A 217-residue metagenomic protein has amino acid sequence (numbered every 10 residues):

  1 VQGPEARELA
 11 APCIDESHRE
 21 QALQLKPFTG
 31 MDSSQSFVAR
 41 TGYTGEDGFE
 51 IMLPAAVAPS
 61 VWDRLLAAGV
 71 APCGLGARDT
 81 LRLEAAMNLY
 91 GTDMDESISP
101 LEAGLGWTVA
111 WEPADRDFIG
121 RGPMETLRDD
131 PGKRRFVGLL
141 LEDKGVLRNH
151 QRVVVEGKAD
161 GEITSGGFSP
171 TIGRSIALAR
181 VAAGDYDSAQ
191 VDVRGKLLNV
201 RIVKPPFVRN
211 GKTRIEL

Functional and structural regions predicted by a protein language model:
V1-L217: Conserved, structured C-terminal
